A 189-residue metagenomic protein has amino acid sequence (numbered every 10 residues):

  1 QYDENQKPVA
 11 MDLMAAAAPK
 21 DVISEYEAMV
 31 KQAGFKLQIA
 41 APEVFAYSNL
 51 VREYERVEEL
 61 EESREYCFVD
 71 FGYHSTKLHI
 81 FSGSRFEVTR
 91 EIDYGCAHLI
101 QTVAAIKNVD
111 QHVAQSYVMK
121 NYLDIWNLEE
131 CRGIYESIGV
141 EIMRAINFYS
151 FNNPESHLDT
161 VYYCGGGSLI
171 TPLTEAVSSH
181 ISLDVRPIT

Functional and structural regions predicted by a protein language model:
Q1-T189: Hydrophobic/aromatic-enriched cytosolic interaction surfaces used to assemble or bind macromolecules
